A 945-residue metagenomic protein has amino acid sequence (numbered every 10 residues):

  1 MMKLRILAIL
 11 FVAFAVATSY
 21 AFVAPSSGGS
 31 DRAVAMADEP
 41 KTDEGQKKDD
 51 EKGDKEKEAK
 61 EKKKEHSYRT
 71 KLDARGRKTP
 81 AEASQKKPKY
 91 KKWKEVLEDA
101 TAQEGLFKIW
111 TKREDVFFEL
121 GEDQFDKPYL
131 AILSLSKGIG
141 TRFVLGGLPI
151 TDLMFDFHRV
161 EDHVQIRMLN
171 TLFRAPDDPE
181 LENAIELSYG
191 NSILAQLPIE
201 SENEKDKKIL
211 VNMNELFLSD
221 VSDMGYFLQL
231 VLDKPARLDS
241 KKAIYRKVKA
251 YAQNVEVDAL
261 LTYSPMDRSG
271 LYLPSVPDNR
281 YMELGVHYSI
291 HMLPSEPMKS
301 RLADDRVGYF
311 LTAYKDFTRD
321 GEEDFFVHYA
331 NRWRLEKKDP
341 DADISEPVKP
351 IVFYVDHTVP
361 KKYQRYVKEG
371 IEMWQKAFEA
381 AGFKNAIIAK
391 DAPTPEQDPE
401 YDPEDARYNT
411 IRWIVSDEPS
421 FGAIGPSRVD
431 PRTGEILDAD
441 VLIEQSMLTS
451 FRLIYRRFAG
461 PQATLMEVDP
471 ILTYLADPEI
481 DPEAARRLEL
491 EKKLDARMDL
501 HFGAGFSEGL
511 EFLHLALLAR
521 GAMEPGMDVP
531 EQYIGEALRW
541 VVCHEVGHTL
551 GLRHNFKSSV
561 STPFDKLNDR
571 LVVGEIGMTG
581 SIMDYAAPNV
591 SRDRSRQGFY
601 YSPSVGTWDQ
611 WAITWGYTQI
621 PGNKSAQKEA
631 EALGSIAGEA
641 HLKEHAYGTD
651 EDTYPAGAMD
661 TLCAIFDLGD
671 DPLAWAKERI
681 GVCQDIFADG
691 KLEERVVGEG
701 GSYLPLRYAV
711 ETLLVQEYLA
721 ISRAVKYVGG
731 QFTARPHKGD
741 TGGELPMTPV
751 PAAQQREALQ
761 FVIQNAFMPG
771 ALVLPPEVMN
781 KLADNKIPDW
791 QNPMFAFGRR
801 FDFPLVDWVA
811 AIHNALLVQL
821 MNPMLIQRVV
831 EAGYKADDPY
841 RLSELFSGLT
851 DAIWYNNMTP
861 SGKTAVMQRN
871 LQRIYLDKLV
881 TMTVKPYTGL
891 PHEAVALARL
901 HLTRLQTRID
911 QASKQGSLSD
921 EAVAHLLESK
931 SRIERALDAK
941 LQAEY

Functional and structural regions predicted by a protein language model:
M1-I6: Positively charged n-region of N-terminal signal peptides that target proteins for export
I9-S19: Bacterial N-terminal signal peptides
S19-E39: Signal peptide processing junction and immediate N-terminal pro/mature segment of secreted/exported proteins
V34, K47-F117, G121-V359, A377 (+8 more regions): Auxiliary tRNA-acceptor-end handling modules of aminoacyl-tRNA synthetases
D99, M373, A377-A381, I414 (+5 more regions): Structured segments of extracytoplasmic/periplasmic soluble domains in secreted or envelope-associated proteins
K362-A381, E531-S559: Conserved catalytic-core segments centered on acid/base and nucleophilic motifs
D391-I414, E536-R592: The catalytic-center signature of Zn2+-dependent metalloproteases
R520, D528-Y533, S558-Y945: Conserved catalytic/binding loops enriched for acidic/polar residues
